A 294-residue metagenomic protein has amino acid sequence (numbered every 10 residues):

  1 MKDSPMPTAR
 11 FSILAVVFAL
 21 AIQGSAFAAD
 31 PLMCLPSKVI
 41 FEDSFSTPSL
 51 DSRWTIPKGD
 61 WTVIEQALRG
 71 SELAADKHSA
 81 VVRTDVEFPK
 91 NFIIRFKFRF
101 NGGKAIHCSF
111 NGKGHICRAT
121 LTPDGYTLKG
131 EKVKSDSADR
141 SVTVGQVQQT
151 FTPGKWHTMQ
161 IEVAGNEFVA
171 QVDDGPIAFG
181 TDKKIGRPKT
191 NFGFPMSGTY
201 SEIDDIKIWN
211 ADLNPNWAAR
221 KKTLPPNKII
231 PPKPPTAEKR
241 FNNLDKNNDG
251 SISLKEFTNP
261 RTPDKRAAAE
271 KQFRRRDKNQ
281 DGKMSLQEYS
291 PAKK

Functional and structural regions predicted by a protein language model:
A29-I56, P215-N227: Extracellular carbohydrate-recognition regions
P31-M33, R187-I229: Ligand-recognition surfaces built from glycine- and aromatic
F45, I94-F96, G154-V172: Short tryptophan-centered beta-strand motifs in secreted/extracellular beta-sheet-rich domains of glycan-recognition
P48-H78: Extracellular glycan-recognition surfaces and repeat-rich motifs
E72-K134: Secretory/extracellular carbohydrate-interaction modules and structurally similar beta-sandwich "look-alikes"
S135-T158: Short, aromatic/His-centered strand-loop micro-motif at the edge of beta-sheets
Q171-F192: Short, solvent-exposed beta-strand-to-loop segments that form ligand-recognition rims of beta-rich domains
P234-N248, A269-D281: Primarily EF-hand calcium-binding motifs
